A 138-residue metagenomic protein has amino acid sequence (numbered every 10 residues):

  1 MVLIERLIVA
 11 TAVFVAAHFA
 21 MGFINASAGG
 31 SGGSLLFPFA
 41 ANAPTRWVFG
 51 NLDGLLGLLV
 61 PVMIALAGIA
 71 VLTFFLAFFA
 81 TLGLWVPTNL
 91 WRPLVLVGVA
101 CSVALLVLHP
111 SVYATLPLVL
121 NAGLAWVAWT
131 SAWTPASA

Functional and structural regions predicted by a protein language model:
M1-A138: Membrane-interface extramembranous regions
